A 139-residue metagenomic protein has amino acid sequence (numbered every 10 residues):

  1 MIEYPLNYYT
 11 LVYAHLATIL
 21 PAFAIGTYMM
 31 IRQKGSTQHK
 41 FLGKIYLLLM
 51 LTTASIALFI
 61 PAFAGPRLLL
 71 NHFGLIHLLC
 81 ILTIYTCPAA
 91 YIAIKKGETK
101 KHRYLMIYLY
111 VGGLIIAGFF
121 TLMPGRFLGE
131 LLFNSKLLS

Functional and structural regions predicted by a protein language model:
M1-S139: Alpha-helical membrane insertion/targeting regions
